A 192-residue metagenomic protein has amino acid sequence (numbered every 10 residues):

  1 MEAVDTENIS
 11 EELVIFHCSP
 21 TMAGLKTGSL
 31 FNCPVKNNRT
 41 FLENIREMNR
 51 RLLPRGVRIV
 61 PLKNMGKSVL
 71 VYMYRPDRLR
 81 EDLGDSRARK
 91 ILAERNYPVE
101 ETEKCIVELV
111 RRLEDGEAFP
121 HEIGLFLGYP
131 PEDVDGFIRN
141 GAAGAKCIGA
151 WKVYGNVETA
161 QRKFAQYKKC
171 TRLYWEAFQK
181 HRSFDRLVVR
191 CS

Functional and structural regions predicted by a protein language model:
M1, P20, A93, I106 (+3 more regions): Intrinsic low-complexity, intrinsically disordered or marginally ordered coil/linker segments
M1-P34: Short, extreme N-terminal leader segments that mark the start of a protein/domain
C18-G24, I59-K63, V110-D115: Short, flexible, solvent-exposed loop/turn segments with mixed acidic/basic and small polar residues
R39: Metallocofactor- and cofactor-centric catalytic cores in central/energy metabolism, strongly enriched
E43-E101: A glycine-rich, hydrophobic loop/mini-helix early in the fold
E94-H121: Internal catalytic-core helix/loop-beta-alpha segment that presents or stabilizes conserved functional determinants
F119-K146: Hydrophobic/aromatic-rich, well-ordered segments within soluble, folded domains that form packed cores
A150-S192: Long, compositionally biased
